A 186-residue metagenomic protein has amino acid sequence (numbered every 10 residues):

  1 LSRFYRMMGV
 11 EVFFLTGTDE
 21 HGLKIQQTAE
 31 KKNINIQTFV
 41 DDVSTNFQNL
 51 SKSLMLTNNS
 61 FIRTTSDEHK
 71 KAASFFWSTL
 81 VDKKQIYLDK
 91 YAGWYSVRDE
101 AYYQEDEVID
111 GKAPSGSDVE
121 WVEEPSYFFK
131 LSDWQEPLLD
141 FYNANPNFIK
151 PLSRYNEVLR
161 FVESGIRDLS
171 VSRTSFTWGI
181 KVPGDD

Functional and structural regions predicted by a protein language model:
L1-T16, R63, E68-A72, F76 (+2 more regions): Structured secondary-structure scaffolds
L1-Y87: N-terminal Rossmann-like or analogous alpha/beta NTP/dinucleotide-binding catalytic cores that position adenine
I25, S96, Y103, A113 (+2 more regions): Short clusters of hydrophobic/aromatic residues that line enzyme substrate/ligand-binding pockets
Q26-Q27, D106-V108, D140, K181: Short, solvent-exposed loop/turn and secondary-structure capping segments
T28, N49, S74-F75, E100-Q104 (+2 more regions): Short amphipathic alpha-helical patches
A29-K31, D42, A73-S78, Y103-Q104 (+3 more regions): General N-terminal targeting signals
L54-R63, V81-W94, D106-E107, W121-V122 (+2 more regions): Short secondary-structure capping/junction motifs at helix and strand boundaries
K83-Q135, L139: Cys/His-rich short segments
